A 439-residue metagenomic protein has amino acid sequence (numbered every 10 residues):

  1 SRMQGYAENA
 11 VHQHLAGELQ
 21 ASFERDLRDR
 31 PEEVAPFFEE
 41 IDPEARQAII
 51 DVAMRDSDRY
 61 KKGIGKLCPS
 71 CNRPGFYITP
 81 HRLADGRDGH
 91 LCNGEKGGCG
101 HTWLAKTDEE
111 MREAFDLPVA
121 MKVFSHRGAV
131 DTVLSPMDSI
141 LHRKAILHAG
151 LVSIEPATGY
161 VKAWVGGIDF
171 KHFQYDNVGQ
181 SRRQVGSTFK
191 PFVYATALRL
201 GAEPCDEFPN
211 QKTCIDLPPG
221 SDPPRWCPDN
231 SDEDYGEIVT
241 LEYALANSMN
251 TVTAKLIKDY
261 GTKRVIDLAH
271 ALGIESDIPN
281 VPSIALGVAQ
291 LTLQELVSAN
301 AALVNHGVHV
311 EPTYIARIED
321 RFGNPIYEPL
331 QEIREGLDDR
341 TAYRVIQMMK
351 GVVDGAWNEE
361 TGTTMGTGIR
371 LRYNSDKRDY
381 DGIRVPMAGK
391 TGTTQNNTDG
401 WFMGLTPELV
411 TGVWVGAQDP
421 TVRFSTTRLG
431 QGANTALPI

Functional and structural regions predicted by a protein language model:
S1, D29, Q180-S181, V281-Q290 (+1 more regions): Conserved short loop/turn motifs at secondary-structure junctions
M3-Q13, G17, E39-D56, K61-I64 (+7 more regions): A penicillin-recognizing enzyme superfamily signal
A7, T158-G159, R182-N210, D216 (+4 more regions): Active-site SXXK
H14-S22, T196, L200-P204, I215 (+8 more regions): A generic secondary-structure signal for well-formed alpha-helical elements
R143-A149, H172-F192, C205-F208, V239 (+1 more regions): Short active-site loop at a secondary-structure junction that contains or immediately precedes the catalytic residue(s)
K144, H148-V161, F189, A195 (+3 more regions): C-terminal substrate/ligand-recognition segments
A202-V265, H309, R321-G351: Conserved catalytic neighborhood of penicillin-recognizing serine enzymes
D222-N230, G261-S298, G307, E311-Y314: Mid-domain, small-residue-enriched loop/turn segments at the edges of structured enzyme/sensor domains
